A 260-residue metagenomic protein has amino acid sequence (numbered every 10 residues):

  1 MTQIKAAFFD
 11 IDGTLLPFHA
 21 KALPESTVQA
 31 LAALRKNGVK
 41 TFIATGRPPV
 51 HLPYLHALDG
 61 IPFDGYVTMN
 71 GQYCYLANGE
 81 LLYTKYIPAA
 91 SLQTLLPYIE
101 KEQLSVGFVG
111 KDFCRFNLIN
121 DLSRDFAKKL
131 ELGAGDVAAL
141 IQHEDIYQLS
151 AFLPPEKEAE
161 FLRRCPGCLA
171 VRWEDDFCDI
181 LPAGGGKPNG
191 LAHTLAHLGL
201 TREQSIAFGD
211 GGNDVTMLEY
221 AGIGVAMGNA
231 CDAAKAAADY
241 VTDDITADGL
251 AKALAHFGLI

Functional and structural regions predicted by a protein language model:
Q3-A20: Asp-based phosphoryl-transfer active-site loop
A22-L122: Active-site phosphate-binding/coordination module
V28, A32, V215-T216, D232: Alpha-helical segments flanking ligand/cofactor-binding loops in enzyme cores
F42, V67, I206-F208, V225 (+1 more regions): Hydrophobic/aromatic beta-strand patches that form the interior of the parallel beta-sheet core in alpha/beta enzyme
V50-Y54, E160, G190, T216-M217 (+2 more regions): Phosphate- and divalent-cation-binding pockets in alpha/beta enzyme and binding domains that engage nucleotide-derived
D59-P62, N70, R164-G167, Y220-A221 (+1 more regions): Short, structured coil segments at secondary-structure junctions
L92, Y98-Y220, N229: Conserved acidic, metal-coordinating active-site core of Asp-based, Mg2+-dependent phosphoryl-transfer enzymes
Y220, V225-I260: Asp-based, Mg2+/Mn2+-dependent phosphohydrolase catalytic module
